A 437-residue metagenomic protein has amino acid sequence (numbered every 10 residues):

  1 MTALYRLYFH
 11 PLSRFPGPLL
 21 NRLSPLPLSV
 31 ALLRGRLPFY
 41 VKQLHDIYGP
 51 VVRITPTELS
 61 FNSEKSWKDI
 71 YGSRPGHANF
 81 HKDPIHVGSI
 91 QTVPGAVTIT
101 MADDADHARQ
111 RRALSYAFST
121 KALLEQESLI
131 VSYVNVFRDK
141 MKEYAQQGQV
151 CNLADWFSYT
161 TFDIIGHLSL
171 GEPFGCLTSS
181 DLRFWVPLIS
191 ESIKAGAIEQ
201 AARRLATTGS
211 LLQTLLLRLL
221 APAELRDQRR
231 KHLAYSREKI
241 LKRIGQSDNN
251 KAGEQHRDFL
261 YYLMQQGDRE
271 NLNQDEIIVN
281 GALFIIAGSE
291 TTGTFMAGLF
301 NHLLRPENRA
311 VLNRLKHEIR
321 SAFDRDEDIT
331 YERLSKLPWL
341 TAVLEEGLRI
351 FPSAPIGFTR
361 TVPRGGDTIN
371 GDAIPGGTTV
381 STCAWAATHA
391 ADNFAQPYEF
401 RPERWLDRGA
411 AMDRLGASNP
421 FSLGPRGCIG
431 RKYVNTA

Functional and structural regions predicted by a protein language model:
M1-D69: N-terminal targeting/anchor module and adjacent flexible "hinge" preceding the catalytic domain
N21-R34, P84-L170, R183-K242, D324-D328 (+1 more regions): Cytochrome P450 catalytic-domain helical core, especially the substrate-recognition surface and oxygen-activation
R34-V41, A234, D326-N370: Conserved cytochrome P450 K-helix E-x-x-R motif and the immediately C-terminal K′/meander segment
K68-S89, A310, N393-A395: Cytochrome P450 catalytic domain signature, combining two hallmark sequence patches
E224-F295: Conserved cytochrome P450 catalytic core segment spanning the I/J/K helices
F284-T291, A410, L415-A437: Cytochrome P450 heme-iron axial ligand motif
T291-A310, R314-E318, K432-A437: Cytochrome P450 catalytic-core helices
P363, T382-G409: Conserved cytochrome P450 K-helix/beta-meander segment immediately N-terminal to the heme-binding cysteine loop
